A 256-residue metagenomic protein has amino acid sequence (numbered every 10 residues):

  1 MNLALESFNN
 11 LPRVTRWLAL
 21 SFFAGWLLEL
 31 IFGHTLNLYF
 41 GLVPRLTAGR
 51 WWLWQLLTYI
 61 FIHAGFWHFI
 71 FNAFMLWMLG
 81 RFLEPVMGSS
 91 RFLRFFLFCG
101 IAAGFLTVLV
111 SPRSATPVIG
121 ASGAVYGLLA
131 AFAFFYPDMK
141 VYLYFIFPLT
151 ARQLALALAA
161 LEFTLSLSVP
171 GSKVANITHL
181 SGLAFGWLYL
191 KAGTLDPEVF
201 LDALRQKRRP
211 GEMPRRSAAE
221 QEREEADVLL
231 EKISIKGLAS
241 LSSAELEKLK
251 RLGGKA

Functional and structural regions predicted by a protein language model:
M1-L230, K236: A detector for small-residue-rich transmembrane helices and their helix-helix packing motifs
A226-A256: C-terminal tails and terminal domains of large nucleic-acid-associated and other macromolecular-machine proteins
